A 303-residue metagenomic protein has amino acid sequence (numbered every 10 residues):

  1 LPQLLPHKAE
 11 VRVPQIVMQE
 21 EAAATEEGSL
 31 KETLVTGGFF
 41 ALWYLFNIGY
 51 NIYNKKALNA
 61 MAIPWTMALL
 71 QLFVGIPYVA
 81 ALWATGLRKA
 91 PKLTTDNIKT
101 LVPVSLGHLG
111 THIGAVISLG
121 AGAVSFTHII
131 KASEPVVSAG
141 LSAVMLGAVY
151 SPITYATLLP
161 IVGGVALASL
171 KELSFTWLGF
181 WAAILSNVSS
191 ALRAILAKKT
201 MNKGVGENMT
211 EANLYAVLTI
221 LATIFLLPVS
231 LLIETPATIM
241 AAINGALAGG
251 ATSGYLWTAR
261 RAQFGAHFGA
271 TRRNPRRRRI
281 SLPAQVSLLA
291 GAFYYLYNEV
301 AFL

Functional and structural regions predicted by a protein language model:
P2-L303: Polytopic endomembrane small-metabolite transporters, centered on the Drug/Metabolite Transporter
